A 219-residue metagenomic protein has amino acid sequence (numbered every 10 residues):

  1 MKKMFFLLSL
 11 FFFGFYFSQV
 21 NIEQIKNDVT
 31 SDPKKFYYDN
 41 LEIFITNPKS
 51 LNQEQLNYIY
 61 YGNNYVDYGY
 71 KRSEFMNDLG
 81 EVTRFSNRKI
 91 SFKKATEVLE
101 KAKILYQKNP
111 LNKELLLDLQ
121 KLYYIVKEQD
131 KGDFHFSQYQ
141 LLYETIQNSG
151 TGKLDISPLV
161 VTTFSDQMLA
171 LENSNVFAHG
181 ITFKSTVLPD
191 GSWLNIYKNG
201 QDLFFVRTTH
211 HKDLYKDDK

Functional and structural regions predicted by a protein language model:
M1-Q24: Bacterial Sec-dependent N-terminal signal peptides
Q19-T96, S157-K219: N-terminal alpha-helical interaction modules that lie
T46, K103-N109, Q138-T145: Solenoid-like repeat scaffolds
D78, L116-L119, Y123: TPR repeat positional signature
R88, L105, L122-Y123: Residue-level signature for tetratricopeptide repeat
K113-E114, L141-D155: Boundary/linker segments of alpha-helical solenoid repeat arrays
Y124-Q147, N175: TPR/TPR-like (Sel1-like) alpha-helical repeat modules
